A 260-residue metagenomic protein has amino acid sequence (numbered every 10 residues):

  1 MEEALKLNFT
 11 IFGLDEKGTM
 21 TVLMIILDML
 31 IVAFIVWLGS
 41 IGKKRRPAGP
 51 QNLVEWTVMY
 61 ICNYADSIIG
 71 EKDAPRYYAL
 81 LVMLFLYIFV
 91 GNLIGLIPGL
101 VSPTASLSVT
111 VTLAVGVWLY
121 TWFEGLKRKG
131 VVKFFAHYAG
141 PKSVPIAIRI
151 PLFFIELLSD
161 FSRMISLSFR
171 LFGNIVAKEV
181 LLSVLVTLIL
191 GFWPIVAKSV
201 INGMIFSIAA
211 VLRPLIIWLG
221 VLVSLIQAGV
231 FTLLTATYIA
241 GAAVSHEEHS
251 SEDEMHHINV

Functional and structural regions predicted by a protein language model:
M1-V260: Selective transmembrane helix interface/packing segments
